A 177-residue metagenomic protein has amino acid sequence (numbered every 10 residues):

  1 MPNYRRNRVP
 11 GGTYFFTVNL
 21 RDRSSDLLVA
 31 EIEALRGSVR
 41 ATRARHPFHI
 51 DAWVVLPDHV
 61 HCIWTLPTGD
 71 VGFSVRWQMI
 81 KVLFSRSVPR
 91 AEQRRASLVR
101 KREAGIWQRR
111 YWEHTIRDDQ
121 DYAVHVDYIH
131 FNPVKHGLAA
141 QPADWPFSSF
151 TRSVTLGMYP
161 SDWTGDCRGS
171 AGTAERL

Functional and structural regions predicted by a protein language model:
M1-L177: Short catalytic/metal-binding and nucleic-acid-binding patches
